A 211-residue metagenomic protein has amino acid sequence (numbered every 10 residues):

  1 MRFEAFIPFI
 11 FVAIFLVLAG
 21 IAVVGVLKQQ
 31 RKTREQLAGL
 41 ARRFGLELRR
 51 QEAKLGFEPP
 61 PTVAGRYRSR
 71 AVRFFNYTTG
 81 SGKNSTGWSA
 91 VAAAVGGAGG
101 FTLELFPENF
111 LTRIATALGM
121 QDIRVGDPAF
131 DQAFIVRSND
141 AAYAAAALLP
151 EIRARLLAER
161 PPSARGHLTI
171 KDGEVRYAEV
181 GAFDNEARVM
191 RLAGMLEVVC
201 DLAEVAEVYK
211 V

Functional and structural regions predicted by a protein language model:
M1-K32, E204: Alpha-helical transmembrane spans
R34-K54, E58-R73, Y77-G87, A92-V211: Charged, low-complexity intrinsically disordered regions
